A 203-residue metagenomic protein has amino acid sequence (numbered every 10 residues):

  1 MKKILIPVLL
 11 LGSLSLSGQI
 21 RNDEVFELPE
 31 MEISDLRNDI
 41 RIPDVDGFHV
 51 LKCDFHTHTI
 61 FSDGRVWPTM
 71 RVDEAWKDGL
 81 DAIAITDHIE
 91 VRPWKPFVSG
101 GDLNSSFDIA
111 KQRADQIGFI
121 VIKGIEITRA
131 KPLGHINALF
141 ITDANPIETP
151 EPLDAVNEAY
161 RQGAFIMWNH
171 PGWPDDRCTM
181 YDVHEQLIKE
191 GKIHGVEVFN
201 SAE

Functional and structural regions predicted by a protein language model:
I4-L5, D73: Small/flexible residues
L5-S17: Hydrophobic h-region of N-terminal signal peptides that target proteins for export in Gram-negative bacteria
G18-F26: Cleaved targeting-peptide boundary
E32-G163, N169, R177-V183, K189-G191 (+1 more regions): A metal-dependent hydrolase metal-coordination microenvironment
W173: Active-site cradle of extracellular carbohydrate-active enzymes
